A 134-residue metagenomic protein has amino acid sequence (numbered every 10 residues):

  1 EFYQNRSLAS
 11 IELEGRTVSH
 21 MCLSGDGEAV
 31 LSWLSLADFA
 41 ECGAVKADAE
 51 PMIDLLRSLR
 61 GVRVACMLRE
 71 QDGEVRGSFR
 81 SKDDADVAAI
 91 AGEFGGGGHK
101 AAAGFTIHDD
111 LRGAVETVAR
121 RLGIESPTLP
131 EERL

Functional and structural regions predicted by a protein language model:
E1-E93, G98-L134: Hydrophobic helix-and-loop "lid/oligomerization" segment in the mid-to-C-terminal part of catalytic domains
